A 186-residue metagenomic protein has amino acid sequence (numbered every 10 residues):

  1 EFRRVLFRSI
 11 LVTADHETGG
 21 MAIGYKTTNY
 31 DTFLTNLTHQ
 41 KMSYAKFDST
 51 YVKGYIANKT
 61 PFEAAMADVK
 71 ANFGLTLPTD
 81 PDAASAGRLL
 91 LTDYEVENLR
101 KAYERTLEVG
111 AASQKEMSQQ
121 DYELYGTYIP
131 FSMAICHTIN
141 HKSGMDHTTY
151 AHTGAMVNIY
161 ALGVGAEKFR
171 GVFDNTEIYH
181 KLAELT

Functional and structural regions predicted by a protein language model:
R3-T186: A post-motif C-terminal structural segment
